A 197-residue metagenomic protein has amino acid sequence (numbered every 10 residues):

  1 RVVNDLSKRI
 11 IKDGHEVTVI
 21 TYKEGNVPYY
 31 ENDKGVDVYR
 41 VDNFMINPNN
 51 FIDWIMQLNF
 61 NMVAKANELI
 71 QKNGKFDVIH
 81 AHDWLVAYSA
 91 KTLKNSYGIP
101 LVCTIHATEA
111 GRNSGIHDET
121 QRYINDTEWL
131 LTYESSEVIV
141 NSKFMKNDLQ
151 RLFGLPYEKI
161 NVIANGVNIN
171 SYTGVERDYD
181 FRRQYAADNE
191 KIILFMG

Functional and structural regions predicted by a protein language model:
R1-D37: N-terminal subdomain of nucleotide-sugar transferases
K23, F144, I163-G166: Carbohydrate-associated surface elements
G25, L85-V86, F144-K146: Alpha-helix capping/helix-boundary segments
V36-A66: A short, charged, and often flexible helix/loop element on the N-terminal side of the glycosyltransferase catalytic
A81-V86, I105: Short His-centered aromatic/hydrophobic patch
I99-V102, A110-L130, E176-R177: Nucleotide-sugar donor phosphate/pyrophosphate-binding loop at the beta->alpha transition of glycosyltransferases
Q150, E158, V167-R183: Acidic anion/phosphate-binding donor-loop and adjacent secondary structure in glycosyltransferase catalytic cores
A187-G197: Conserved donor-binding/catalytic core segment of Leloir-type glycosyltransferases
